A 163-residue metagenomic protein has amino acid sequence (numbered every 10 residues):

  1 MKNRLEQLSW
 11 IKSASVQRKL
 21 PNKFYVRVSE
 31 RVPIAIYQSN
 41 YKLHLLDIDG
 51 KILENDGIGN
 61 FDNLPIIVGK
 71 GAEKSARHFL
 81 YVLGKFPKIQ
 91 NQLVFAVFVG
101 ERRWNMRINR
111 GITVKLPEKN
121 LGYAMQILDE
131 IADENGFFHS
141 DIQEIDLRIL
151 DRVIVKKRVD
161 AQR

Functional and structural regions predicted by a protein language model:
K2-R163: Charged, solvent-exposed interaction patches on well-folded alpha/beta domains that mediate macromolecular contacts
